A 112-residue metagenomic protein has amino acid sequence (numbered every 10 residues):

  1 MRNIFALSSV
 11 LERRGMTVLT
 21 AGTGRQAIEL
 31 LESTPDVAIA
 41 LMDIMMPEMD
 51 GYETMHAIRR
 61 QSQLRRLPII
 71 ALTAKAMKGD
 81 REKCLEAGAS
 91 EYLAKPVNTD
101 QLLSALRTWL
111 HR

Functional and structural regions predicted by a protein language model:
F5-R13: Charged docking surfaces used in two-component/phosphorelay signaling
T20-I39: Acidic, metal-coordinating helix/loop segments flanking the phosphotransfer/catalytic sites of two-component signaling
M46: Receiver (REC) domain active-site loop signature in two-component systems and cognate sites in sensor histidine kinases
S90: Short, glycine/charged-rich "phosphate-handling" switch motifs in NTP-dependent and phosphotransfer domains
V97-L106: C-terminal output helix
